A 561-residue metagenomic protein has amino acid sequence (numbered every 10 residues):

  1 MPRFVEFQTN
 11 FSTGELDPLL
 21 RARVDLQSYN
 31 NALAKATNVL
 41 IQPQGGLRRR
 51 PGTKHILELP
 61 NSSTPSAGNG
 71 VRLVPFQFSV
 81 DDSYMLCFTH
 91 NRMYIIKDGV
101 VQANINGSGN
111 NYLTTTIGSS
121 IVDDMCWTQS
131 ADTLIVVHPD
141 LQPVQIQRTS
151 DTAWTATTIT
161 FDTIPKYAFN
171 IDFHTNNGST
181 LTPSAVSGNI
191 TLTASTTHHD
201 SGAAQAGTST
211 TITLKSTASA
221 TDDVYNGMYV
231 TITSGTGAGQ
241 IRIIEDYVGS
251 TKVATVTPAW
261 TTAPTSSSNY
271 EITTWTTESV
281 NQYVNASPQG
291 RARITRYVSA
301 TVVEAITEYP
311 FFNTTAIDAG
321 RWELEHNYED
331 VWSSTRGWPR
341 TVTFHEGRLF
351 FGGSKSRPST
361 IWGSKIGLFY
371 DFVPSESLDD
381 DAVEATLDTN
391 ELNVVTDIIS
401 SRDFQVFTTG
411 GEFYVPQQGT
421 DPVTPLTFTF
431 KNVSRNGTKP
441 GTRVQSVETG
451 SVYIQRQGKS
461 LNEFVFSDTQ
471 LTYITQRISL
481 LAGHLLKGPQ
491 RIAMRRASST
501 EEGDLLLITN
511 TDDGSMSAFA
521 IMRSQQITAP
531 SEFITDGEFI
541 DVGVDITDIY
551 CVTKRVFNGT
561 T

Functional and structural regions predicted by a protein language model:
M1-G107, Q145-A185, F311-N313, R321-I399 (+3 more regions): N-terminal beta-propeller domains
S66-G68, S119-S120, Q205-T210, T217-S219 (+2 more regions): Surface-exposed ligand/attachment interfaces on beta-rich extracellular proteins
T89-N91, D98, P139-L141, T149-D151 (+14 more regions): An acidic- and aromatic-residue-enriched active-site/binding cleft used to recognize and process polar
K97-T175, P288-A292, R296-Y297, V302-T307 (+2 more regions): Beta-strand-rich solenoidal segments
Q102-A103, N111-Y112, R148, W154-A319 (+3 more regions): Autoprocessing Asn-cyclization modules and mimics
M125-A131, T341-F344, L349, R443-S446: Conserved short beta-strand element of beta-propeller blades
Q145, I241, W275, R291-Y297 (+5 more regions): Glycine-anchored, exposed beta-strand/edge motif detector
T389-V406, G410-T561: Beta-sheet-dominated scaffold domains
